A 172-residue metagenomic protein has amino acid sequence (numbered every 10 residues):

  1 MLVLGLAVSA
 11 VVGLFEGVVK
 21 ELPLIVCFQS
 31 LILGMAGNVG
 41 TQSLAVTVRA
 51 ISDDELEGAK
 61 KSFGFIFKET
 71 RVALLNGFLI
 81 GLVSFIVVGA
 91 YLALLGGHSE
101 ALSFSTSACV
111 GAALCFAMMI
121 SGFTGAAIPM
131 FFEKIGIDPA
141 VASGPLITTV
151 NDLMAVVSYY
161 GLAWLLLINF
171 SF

Functional and structural regions predicted by a protein language model:
M1-I120, A127-P139, T149, L162-N169: Alpha-helical transmembrane segments and their membrane-interface boundaries that form or gate the permeation pathway
T148-Y159: Alpha-helical transmembrane segments that form the membrane-embedded catalytic/substrate-binding core of multi-pass
